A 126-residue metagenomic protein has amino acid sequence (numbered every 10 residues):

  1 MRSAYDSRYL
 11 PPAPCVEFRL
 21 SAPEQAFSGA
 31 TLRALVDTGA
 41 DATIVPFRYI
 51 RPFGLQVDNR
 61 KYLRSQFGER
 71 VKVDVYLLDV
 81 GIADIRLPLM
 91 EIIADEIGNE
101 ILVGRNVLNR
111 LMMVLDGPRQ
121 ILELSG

Functional and structural regions predicted by a protein language model:
M1-G126: Pepsin/retropepsin-fold aspartyl endopeptidases
